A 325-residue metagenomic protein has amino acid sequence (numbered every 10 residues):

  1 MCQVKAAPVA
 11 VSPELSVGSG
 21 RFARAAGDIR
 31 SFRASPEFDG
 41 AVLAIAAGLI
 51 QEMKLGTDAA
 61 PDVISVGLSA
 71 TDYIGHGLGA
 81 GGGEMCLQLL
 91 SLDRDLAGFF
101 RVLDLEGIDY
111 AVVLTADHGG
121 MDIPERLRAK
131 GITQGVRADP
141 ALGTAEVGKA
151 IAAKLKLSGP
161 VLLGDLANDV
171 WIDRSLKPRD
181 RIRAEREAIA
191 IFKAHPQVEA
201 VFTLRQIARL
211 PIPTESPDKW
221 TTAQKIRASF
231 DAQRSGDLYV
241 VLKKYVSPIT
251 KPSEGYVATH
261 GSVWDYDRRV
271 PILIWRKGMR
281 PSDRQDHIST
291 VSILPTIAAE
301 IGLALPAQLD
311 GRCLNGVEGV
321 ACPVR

Functional and structural regions predicted by a protein language model:
M1-A60, S69-H76, A190-A200, I249-T250: His/Asp/Glu-rich, glycine-adjacent segments that coordinate divalent cations and/or stabilize oxyanion chemistry on
C2, G83, A97-V246: Secreted, luminal/periplasmic, and some membrane-associated catalytic domains that remodel anionic oxygen-ester
F32-D58, I64, T71-V112, E185 (+2 more regions): A long, amphipathic alpha-helix that forms part of the scaffold/cap immediately adjacent to metal-dependent active
F32-V66, A70-D72, V241-K243, P248-A304: Extracellular low-complexity, Gly/Ser/Thr-rich intrinsically disordered linkers and protease-sensitive activation/hinge
F38, T57-A60, G81, M85-S91 (+6 more regions): Secondary-structure capping and boundary motifs in well-ordered enzyme cores
I74-H76, M121-E125, R179-D180, P248-K251 (+1 more regions): Extracytoplasmic/secreted cell-surface and envelope-processing proteins
A129, T133, R137-E185, V257-I301 (+1 more regions): Substrate-binding rim/cap in mid-to-C-terminal beta-strand-loop elements of soluble/periplasmic
